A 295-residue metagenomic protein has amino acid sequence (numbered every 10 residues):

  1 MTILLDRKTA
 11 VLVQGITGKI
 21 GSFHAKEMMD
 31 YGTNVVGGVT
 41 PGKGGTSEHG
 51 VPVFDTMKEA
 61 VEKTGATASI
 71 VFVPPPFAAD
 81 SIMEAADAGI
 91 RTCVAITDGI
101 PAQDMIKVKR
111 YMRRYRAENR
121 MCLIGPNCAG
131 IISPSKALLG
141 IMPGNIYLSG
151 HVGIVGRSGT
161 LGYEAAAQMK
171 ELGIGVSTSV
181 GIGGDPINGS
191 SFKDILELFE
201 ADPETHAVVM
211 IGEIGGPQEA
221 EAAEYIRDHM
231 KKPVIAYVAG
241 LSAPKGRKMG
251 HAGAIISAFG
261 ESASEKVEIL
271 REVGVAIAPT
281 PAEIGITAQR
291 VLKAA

Functional and structural regions predicted by a protein language model:
M1-A295: Catalytic-core regions of core metabolic enzymes, especially those transforming organic acids/acyl-group intermediates
